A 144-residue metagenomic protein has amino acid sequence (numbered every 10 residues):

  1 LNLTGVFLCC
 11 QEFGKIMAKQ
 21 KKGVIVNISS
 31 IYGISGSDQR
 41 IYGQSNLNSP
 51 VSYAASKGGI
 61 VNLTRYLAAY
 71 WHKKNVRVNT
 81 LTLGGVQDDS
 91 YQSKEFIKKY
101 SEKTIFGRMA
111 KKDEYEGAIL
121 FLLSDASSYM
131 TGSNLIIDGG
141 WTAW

Functional and structural regions predicted by a protein language model:
C9-F13, N27, L63-T64, A118 (+1 more regions): Hydrophobic positions on the long internal alpha-helix of Rossmann-like NAD(P)-dependent oxidoreductase domains
K15, A69-Y70, S128: Alpha-helical segment proximal to the catalytic Tyr-Lys
V26-G59, T64-K73, G85: Catalytic loop of short-chain dehydrogenase/reductase
D38-Q44, K73, T80-T104, E114 (+1 more regions): A glycine/serine/threonine-rich, flexible loop-to-helix segment that serves as the NAD(P) cofactor-binding "lid"
Q44, L120, T131-W144: Short C-terminal tail/terminal secondary-structure segment of NAD(P)H-dependent dehydrogenase/reductase domains
H72-R77, M130-G132: Short, small/polar-rich loop/turn modules that mediate ligand/substrate recognition or access, typified
T104-Y115, A126: A conserved structural motif in NAD(P)-dependent oxidoreductases
